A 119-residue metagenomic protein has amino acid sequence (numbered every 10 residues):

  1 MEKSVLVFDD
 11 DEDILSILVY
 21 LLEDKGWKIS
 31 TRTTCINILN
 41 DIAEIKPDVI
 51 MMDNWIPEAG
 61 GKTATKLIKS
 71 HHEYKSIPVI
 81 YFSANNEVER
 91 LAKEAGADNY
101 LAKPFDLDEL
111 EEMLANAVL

Functional and structural regions predicted by a protein language model:
E12-S30: Two-component/phosphorelay signaling modules centered on CheY-like receiver
L15, I56-E58: The feature encodes the CheY-like receiver
T33-T34, G60-T63: Acidic catalytic/metal-coordinating carboxylates
I45-M52, I56: Active-site beta3 strand of CheY-like receiver
K62-E73: Short amphipathic alpha-helix used as the core "switch/output" element in two-component signaling
T63, N85-L101, E109-E112: Alpha4 helix (beta4-alpha4-beta5 surface) of REC/receiver domains from two-component response regulators
I80-F82: Hydrophobic/aromatic residues positioned on beta-strands within the core alpha/beta folds
D106: Receiver (REC) domain switch/active-site region of two-component response regulators
